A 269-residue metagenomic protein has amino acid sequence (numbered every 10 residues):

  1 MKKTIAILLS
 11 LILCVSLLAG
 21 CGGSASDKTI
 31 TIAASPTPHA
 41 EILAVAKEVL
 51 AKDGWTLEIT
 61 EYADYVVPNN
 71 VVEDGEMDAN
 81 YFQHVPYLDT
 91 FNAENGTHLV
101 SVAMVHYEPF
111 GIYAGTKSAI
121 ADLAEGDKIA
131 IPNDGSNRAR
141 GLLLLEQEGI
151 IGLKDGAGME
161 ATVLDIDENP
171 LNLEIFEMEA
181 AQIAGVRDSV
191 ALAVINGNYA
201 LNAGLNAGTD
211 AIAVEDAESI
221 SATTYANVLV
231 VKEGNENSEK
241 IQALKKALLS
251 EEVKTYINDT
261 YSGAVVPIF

Functional and structural regions predicted by a protein language model:
M1-I30: Short, low-complexity disordered leader/linker segments with a strong preference for bacterial N-terminal type II
S26-T37, W55-E61, D127-I129: Short, well-ordered beta-strand elements
I59-N70, G158-G185: Short helix-initiation/N-cap motifs at beta->coil->alpha
E73-Q83, D127, I150, L171-E174 (+1 more regions): Alpha-to-beta junction loops
T90-V102, K117, S189, V194 (+1 more regions): Ligand-binding "clamshell"
V102-I151: A conserved helix-loop-strand patch within extracytoplasmic ligand-binding domains of the periplasmic binding
P109-I120, Y225-S238: A bilobed periplasmic-binding-protein/Venus flytrap-type ligand-binding module shared by bacterial periplasmic
A139-E146, L248-I268: Periplasmic-binding protein-like
